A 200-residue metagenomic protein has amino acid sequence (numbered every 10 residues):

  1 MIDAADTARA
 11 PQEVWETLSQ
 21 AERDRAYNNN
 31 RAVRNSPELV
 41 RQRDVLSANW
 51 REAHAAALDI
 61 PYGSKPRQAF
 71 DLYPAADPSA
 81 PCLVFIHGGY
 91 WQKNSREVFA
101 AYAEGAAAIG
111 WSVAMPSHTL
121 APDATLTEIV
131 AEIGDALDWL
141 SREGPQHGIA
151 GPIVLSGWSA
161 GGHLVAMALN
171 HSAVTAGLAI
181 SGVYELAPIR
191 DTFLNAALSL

Functional and structural regions predicted by a protein language model:
I2-L46, L178: N-terminal presequences and immediately downstream first alpha-helices
A26-D77: N-terminal cap/lid segment of alpha/beta-hydrolase-fold proteins
A80-G89: Short beta-strand element of the alpha/beta-hydrolase
N94-A103, A114-P152: Catalytic nucleophile-loop/oxyanion-hole region of alpha/beta-hydrolase and closely related hydrolase-like folds
P152-V154, A176: Residue in the alpha/beta-hydrolase core beta-strand immediately N-terminal to the catalytic nucleophile
S156-G162: Conserved alpha/beta-hydrolase "nucleophile elbow" surrounding the catalytic nucleophile
A166-L200: Hydrolase active-site cap/lid region
